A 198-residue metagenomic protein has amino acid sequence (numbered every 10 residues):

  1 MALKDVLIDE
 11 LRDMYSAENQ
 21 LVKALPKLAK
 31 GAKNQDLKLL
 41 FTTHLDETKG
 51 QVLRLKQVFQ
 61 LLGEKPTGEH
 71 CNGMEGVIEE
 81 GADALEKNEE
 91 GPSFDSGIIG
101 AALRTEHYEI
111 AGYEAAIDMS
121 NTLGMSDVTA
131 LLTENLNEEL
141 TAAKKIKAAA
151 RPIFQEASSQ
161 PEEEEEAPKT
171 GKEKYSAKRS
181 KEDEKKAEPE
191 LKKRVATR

Functional and structural regions predicted by a protein language model:
M1-R198: Amphipathic alpha-helical hairpins
